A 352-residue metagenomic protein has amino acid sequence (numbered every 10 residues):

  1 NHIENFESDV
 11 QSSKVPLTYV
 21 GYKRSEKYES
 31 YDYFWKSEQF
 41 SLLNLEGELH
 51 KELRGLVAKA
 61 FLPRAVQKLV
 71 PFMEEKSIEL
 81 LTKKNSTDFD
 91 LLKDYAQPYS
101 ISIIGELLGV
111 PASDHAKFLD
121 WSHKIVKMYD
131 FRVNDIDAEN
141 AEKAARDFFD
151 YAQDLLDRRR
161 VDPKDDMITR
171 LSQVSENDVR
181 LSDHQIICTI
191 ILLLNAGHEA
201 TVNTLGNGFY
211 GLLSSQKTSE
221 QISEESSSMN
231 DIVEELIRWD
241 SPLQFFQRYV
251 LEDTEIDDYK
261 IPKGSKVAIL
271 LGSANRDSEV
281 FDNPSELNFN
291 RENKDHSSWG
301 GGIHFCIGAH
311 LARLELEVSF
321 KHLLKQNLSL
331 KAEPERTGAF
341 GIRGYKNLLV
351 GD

Functional and structural regions predicted by a protein language model:
N1-D352: Cytochrome P450
